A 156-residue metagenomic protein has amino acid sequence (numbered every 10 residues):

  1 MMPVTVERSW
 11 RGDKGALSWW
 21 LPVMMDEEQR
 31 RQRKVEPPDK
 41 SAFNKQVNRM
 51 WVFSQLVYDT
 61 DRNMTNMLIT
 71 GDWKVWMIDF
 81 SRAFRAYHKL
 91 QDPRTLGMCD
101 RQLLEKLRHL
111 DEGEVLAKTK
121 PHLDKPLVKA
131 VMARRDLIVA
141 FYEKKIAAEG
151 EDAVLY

Functional and structural regions predicted by a protein language model:
M1-P37, V52-D59, G71: Conserved ATP-binding subdomain of kinase catalytic cores across diverse folds
R31-P38, D92-M98: Short intrinsically disordered coil segments
D39-F43: Helix-boundary and loop/linker segments of multi-pass membrane transporters
K45-M50, K74: Alpha-helical scaffolds flanking conserved acidic
Q46, D59, V131-M132: Short alpha-helical segments used as structural interaction elements across diverse proteins
T65-N66: Conserved protein-kinase catalytic-loop position immediately C-terminal to the HRD catalytic Asp
I69-Y156: C-terminal catalytic region of ATP-dependent kinase domains
